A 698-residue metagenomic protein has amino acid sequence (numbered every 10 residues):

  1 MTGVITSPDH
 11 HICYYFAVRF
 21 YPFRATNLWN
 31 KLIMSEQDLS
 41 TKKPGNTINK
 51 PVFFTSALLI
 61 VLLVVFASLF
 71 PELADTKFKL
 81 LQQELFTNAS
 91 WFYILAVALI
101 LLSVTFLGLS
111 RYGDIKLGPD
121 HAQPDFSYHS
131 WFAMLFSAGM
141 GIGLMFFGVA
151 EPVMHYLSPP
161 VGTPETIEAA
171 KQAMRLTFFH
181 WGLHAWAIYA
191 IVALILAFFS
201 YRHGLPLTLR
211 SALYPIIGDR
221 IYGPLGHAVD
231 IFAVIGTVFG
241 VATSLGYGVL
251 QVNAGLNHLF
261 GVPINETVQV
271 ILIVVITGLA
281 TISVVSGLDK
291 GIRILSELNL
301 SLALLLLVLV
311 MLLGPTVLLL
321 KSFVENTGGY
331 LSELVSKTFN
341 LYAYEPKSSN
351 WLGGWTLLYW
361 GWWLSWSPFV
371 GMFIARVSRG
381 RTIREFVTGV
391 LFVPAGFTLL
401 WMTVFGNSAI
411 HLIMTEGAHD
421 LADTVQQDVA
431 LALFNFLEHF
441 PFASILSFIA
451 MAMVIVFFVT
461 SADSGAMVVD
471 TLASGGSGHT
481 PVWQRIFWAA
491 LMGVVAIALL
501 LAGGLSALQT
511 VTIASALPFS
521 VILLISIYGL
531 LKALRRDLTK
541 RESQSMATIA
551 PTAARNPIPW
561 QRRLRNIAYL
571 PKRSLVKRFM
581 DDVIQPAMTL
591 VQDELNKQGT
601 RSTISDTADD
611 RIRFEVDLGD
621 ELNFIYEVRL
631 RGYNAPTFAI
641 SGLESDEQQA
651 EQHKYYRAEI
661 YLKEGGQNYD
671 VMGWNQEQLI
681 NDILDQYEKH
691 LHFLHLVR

Functional and structural regions predicted by a protein language model:
L32-A169, V285: N-terminal alpha-helical transmembrane segments of multi-pass membrane transport and channel/translocase proteins
S35-P44, T76-Q82, L109-Y128, V153-L176 (+4 more regions): Flexible loop linkers connecting adjacent transmembrane helices in multi-pass alpha-helical membrane transporters
S35-T47, P206-P224, G248-I271, A303-L306 (+3 more regions): Helix-loop-helix connectors at the membrane interface of multi-pass transporters/channels
D38, K42-F54, L58-S68, L101-F106 (+6 more regions): Helix-loop-helix module between adjacent transmembrane segments
D38-N46, F70-L85, V104-Q123, A173-H180 (+8 more regions): Membrane-water interface regions at transmembrane-helix termini and the short interhelical loops of multi-pass membrane
T55, F86-F92, A96-L99, V229-T237 (+6 more regions): Membrane-interface loop-to-helix entry segments
T55-L69, L95-L102, F260-S286, L305 (+2 more regions): Transmembrane alpha-helical segments of multi-pass small-molecule transport proteins
F147-P159, M311-E333, A395, L399-D428: Extracellular/periplasmic helix-exit of transmembrane alpha-helices
